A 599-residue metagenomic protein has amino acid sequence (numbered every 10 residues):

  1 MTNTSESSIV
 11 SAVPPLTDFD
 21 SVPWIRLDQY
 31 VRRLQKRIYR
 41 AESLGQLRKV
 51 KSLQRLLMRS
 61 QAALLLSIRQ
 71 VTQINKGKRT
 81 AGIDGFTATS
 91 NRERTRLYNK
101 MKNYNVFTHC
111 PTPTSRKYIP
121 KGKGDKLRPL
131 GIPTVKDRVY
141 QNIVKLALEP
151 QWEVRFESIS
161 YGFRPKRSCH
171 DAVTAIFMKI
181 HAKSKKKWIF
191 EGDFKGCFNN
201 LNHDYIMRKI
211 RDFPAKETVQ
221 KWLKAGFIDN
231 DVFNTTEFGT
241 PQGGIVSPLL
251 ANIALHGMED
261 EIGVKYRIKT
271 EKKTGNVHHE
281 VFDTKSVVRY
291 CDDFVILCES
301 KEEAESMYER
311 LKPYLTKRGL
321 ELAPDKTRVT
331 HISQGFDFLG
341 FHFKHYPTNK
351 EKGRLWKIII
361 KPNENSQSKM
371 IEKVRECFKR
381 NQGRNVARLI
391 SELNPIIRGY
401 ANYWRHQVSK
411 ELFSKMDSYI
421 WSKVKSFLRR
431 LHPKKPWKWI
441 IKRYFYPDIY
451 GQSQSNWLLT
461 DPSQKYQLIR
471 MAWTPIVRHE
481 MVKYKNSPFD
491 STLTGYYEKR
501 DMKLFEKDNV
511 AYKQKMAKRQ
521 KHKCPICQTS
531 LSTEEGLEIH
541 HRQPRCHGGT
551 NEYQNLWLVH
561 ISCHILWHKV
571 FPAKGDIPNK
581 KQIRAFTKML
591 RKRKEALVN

Functional and structural regions predicted by a protein language model:
T17-G77, L146-G162: Charged boundary/loop elements
S67-Q70, K100-K126, V135, V139-A147 (+2 more regions): Reverse-transcriptase-like RNA-dependent polymerase core
P113-T114, R155-I159, R164-G335, H522: Conserved polymerase palm-domain catalytic core
K224, R318-N385, S391, I396-R398: A conserved non-catalytic segment of reverse transcriptases and RNA-directed RNA polymerases corresponding to the late
N385, L389-R443: Non-catalytic, peripheral interaction segments enriched in hydrophobic/basic residues
Y419-K423, L428-L504, D508: Extended C-terminal regions of large enzymes
K507-E538, H560-S562: Short cysteine-rich loop/turn motifs with clustered Cys
Q528-I561, F571-G575: Histidine-centered nuclease catalytic patch
